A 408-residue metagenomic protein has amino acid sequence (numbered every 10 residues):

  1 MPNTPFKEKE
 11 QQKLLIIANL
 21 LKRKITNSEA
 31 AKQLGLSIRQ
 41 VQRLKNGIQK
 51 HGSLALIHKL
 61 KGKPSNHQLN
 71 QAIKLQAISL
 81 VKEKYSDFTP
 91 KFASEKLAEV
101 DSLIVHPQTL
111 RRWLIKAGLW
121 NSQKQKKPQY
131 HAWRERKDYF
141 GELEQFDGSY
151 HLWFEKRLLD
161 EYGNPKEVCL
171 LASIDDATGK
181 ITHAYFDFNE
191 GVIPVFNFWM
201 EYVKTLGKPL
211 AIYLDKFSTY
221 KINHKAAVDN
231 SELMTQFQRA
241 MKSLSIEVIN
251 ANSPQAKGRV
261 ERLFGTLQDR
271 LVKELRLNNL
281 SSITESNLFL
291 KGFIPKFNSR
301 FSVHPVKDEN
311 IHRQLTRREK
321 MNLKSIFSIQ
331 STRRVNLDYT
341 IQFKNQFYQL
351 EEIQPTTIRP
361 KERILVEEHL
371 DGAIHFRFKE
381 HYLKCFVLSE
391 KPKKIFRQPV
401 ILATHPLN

Functional and structural regions predicted by a protein language model:
N3, K7, A18, N27-L80: Short, basic alpha-helical/linker "hinge" immediately adjacent to a nucleic-acid-recognition surface
I16, A30, V41-L44, G52 (+12 more regions): Mobile genetic element proteins and their domesticated derivatives, centered on retroelements and DNA transposons
G52-W153, E232, N310-R318: Basic, flexible linker segments flanking DNA-binding modules in nucleic acid-interacting mobile-element proteins
L103-I104, I115-I181, F188, V192-L210 (+2 more regions): Mobile-element integrase/transposase regions, centering on the N-terminal DNA-binding/Zn-coordinating module
V203-D229, P254, N310: Acidic/histidine-rich, metal-coordinating catalytic segments
N230, Q236-V306, I311-K324: Charged alpha-helix within mobile-element recombinases
I294-N408: C-terminal, beta-rich DNA-binding module of retroviral/retroelements integrases
